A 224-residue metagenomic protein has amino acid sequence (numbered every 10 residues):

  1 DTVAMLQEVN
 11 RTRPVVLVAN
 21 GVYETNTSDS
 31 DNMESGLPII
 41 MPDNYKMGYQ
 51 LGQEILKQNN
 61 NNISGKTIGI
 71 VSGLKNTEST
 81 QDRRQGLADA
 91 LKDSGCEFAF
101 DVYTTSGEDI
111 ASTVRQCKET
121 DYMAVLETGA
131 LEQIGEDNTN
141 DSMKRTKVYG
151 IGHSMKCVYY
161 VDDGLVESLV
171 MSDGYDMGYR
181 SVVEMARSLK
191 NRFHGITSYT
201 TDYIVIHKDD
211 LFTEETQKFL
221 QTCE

Functional and structural regions predicted by a protein language model:
D1-V15, L87, V102-V158: Hydrophobic alpha-helical
M5-K46, S154-D163: Flexible loop/hinge segments that line or gate small-molecule binding clefts
P38-T67, A111, H153-V158, S172-R192: Hydrophobic alpha-helical segments within soluble ligand-binding/sensing domains
I40-P42, G69-E78: Short beta-strand->loop
M47-L51, E78-F98, Q133: Short, solvent-exposed amphipathic alpha-helices that sit in or adjacent to ligand/effector-binding or catalytic
K75, S94, D173-E224: Hinge/cleft segment of the Venus flytrap/periplasmic-binding protein
A88-F98, S142-Y175, R180-L189: Extracellular/periplasmic periplasmic-binding protein-like sensory domains
